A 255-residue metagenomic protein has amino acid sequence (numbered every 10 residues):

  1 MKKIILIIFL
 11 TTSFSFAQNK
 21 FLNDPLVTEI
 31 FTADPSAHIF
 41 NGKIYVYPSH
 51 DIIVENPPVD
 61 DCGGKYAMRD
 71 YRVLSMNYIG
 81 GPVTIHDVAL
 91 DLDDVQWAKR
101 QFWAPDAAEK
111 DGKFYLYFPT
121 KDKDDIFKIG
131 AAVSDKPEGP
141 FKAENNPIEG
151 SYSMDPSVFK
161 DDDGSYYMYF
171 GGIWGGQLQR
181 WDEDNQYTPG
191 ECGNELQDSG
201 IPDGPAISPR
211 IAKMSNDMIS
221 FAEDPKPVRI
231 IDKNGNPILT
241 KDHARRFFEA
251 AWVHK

Functional and structural regions predicted by a protein language model:
K2-K3, K213: Basic side chains
K3-A17: Sec-dependent N-terminal signal peptides
A17-K255: Carbohydrate-active catalytic/glycan-binding domains of CAZyme proteins, especially the secreted or lumenal ectodomains
